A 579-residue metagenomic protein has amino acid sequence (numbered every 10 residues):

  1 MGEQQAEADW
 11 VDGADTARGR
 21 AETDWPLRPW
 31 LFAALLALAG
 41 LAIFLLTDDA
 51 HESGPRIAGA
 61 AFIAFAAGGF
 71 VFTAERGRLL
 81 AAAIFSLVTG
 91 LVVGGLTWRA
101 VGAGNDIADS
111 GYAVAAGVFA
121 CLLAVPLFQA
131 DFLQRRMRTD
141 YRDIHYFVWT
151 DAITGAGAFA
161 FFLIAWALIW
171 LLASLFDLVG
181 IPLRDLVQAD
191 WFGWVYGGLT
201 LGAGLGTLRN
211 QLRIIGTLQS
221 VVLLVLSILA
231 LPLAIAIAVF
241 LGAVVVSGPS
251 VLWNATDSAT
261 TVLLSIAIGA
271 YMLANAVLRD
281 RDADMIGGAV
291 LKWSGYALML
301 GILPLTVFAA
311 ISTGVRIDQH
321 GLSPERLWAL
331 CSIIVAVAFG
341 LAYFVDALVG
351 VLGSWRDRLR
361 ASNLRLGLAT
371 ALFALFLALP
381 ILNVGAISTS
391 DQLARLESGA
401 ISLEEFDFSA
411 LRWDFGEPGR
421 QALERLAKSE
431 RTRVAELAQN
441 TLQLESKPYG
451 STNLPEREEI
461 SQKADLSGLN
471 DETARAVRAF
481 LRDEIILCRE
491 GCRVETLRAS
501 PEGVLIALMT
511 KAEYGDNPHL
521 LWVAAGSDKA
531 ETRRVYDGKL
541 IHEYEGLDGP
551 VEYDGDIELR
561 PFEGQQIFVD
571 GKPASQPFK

Functional and structural regions predicted by a protein language model:
G2-A74, G90: N-terminal signal-anchor module of multipass membrane proteins
A42-G59, R76-L80, A100-V114, D177-F192 (+2 more regions): Membrane-helix interface and helix-disruption motif detector
F72-Y196, R209-L226: Membrane-interface helix-loop-helix junctions at boundaries between adjacent transmembrane segments
D140-I153, L183-A189, I214-L229, L252-T261 (+3 more regions): Membrane-interface segments at loop-to-transmembrane junctions
W293-L352: Membrane-embedded alpha-helical segments of integral membrane proteins
R356-N383: Internal/C-terminal transmembrane anchor helices
F373-L403: Hydrophobic alpha-helical transmembrane segments in integral membrane proteins
S409-K579: Extracytosolic and intramembrane catalytic regions of membrane-associated proteins in envelope/secretory systems
